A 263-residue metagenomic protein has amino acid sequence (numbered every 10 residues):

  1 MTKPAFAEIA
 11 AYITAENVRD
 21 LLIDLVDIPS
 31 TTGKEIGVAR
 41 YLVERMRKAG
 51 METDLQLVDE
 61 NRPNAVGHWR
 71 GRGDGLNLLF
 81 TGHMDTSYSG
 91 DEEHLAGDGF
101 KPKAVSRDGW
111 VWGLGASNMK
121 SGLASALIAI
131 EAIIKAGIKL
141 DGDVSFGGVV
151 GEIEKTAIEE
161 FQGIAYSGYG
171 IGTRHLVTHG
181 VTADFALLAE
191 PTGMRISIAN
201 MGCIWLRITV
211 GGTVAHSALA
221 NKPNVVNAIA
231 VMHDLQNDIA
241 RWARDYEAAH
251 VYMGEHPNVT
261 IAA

Functional and structural regions predicted by a protein language model:
T2-G90: N-terminal helical capping/dimerization or prosegment-like subdomains of hydrolases acting on amide or phosphate bonds
D24, I128-K135, D234-R241: Short glycine/serine- and small hydrophobic-enriched flexible loop segments
E52, L114-N118, A220-A228: Short alpha-helix boundary/capping segments
V66, S145, W205-T209: Beta-strand secondary-structure signal
G75-G147, E154-T156: Active-site metal-coordination/substrate-binding segment of hydrolases, especially metallo-dependent peptidases
M119-K120, A124-M201: Acidic/histidine-rich catalytic neighborhood of metal-dependent amide-processing enzymes
Y169-A263: Midchain, well-structured core segments that form catalytic/ion-binding scaffolds
